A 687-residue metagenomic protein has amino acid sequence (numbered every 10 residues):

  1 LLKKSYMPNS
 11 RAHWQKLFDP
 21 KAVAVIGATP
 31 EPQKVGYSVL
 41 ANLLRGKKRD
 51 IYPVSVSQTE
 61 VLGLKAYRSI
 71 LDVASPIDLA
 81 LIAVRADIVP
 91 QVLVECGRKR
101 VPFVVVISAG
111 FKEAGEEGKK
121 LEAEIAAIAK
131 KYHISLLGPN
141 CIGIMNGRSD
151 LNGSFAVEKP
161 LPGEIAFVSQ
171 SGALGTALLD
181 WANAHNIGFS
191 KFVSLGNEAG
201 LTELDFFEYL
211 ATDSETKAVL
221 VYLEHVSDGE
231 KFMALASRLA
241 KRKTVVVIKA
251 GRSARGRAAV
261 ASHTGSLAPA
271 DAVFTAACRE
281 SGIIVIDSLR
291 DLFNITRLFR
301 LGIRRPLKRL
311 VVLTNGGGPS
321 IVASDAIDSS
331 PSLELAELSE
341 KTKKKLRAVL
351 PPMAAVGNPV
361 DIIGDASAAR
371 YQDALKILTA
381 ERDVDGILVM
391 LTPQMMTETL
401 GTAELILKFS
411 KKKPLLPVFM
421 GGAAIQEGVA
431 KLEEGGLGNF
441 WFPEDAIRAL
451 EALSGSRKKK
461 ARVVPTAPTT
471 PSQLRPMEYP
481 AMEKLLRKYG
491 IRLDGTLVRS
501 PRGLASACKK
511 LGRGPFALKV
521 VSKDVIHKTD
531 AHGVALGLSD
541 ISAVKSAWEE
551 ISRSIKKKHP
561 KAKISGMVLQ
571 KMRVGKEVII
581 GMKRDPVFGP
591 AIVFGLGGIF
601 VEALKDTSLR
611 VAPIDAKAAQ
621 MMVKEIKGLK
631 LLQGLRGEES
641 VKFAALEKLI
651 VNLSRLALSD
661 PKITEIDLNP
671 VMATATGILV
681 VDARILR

Functional and structural regions predicted by a protein language model:
L2-R687: Catalytic-core regions of core metabolic enzymes, especially those transforming organic acids/acyl-group intermediates
